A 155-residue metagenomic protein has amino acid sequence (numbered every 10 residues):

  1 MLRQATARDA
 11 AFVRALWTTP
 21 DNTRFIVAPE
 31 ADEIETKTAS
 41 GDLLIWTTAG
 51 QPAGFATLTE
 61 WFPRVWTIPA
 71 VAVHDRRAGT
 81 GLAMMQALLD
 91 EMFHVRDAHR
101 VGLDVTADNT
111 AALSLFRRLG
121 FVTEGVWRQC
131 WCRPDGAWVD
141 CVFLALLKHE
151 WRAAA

Functional and structural regions predicted by a protein language model:
Q4-R8, A15-R76, E91, V95 (+1 more regions): Acetyl-CoA-dependent GNAT
G50-G54, A111, W138: Glycine-rich acetyl-CoA-binding "A-motif" of GNAT/NAT acetyltransferases
V73, A78-M92, L113-R118: Conserved acetyl-CoA-binding loop-helix of GNAT-fold acetyltransferases
G81, M85, N109-A112, Q129-P134: Short glycine/proline-centered loop/turn elements that form peptide/ligand docking sites
H94-D104: Conserved GNAT acetyl-CoA-binding A-motif
G102-D104, V122-V139: Conserved catalytic-core motifs of GNAT/GCN5-like acyltransferases
F116, F121, L144: Conserved active-site tyrosine of GNAT-family acetyltransferases
D135-A155: Terminal substrate-recognition subdomain of acyl/acetyltransferases
